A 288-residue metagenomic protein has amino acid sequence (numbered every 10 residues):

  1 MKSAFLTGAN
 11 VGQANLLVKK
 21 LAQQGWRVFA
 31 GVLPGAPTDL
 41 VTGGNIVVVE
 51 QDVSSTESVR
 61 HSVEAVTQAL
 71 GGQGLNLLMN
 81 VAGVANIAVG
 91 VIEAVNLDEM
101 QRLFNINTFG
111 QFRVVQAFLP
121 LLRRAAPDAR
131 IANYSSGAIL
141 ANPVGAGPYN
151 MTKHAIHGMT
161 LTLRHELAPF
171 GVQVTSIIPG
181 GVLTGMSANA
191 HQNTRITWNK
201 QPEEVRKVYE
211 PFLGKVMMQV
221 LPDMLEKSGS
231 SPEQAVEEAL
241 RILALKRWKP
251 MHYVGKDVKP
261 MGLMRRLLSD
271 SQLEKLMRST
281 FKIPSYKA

Functional and structural regions predicted by a protein language model:
M1-F29: Canonical Rossmann dinucleotide-binding motif of NAD(H)/NADP(H)-dependent dehydrogenases/reductases, specifically
G44-E57: Rossmann-fold cofactor-recognition segment
V81-A88: Conserved NAD(P)H cofactor-binding loop of Rossmann-fold oxidoreductase domains
V89-I92, N96-Q101: Substrate-binding pocket helix/loop in short-chain dehydrogenase/reductase
V115, T152-A155: Active-site helix of classical SDR
S136: Residue(s) in the substrate-gating loop at a strand-loop-helix junction that position the organic substrate next
P169-M224: C-terminal beta-strand-loop-alpha-helix "lid" module of Rossmann-like NAD(P)-dependent dehydrogenases
